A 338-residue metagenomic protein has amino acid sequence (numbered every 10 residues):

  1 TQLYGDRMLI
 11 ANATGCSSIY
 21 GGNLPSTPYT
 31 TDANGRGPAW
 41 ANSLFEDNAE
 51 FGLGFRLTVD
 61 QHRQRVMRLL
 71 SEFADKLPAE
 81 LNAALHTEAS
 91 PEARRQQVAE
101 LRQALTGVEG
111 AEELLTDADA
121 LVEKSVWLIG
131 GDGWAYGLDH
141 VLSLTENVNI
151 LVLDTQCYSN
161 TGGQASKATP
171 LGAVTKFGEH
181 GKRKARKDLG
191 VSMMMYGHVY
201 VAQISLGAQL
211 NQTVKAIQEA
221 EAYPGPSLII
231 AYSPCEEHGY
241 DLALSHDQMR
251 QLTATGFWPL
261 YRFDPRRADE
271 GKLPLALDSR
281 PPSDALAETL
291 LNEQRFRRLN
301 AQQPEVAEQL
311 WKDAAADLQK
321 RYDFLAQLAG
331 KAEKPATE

Functional and structural regions predicted by a protein language model:
T1-I150, C157-Y158, G163-G172, E179-K184 (+2 more regions): Cofactor-binding active-site loop characterized by glycine-rich and histidine/acidic residues
Q2, Q61-Q64, Q96-Q97, Q103 (+11 more regions): Residue-identity detector for glutamine
I10, T14, S227, E305: P-loop NTPase catalytic cores that bind/hydrolyze ATP
N12-A13, N23-S26, A216, D241-S245 (+1 more regions): Composition- and surface-driven signal marking solvent-exposed, interaction-prone regions in large proteins
A33-T87, A231-E338: Flexible, low-complexity linker and terminal segments
G107-E109, E113-L114, A120-N149, L153-R280: Glycine-rich ThDP/TPP pyrophosphate-binding loop and its adjacent helix/strand module within ThDP-dependent enzymes
